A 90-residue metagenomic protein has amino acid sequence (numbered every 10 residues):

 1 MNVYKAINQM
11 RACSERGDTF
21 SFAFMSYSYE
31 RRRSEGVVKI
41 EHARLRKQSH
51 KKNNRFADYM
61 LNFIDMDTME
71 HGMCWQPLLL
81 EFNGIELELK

Functional and structural regions predicted by a protein language model:
M1-A6, C13, E81-I85, L89-K90: Ribonuclease/tRNase effector modules and their secretory precursors
M1-M10, V38-H50: Charged, amphipathic alpha-helical segments
E15-R16, F56: Short, 15-30-residue, compositionally biased linear elements with alpha-helical propensity or flexible coil
R16-S26: A short, Trp-centered hydrophobic/proline-enriched beta-strand micro-motif
R33, H42-A57, E70: Acidic, low-complexity, intrinsically disordered interaction modules
R33, K39-I40, M73, E88: A sequence-level detector of short linear motifs
D58-K90: Short, compact, well-ordered microdomains
